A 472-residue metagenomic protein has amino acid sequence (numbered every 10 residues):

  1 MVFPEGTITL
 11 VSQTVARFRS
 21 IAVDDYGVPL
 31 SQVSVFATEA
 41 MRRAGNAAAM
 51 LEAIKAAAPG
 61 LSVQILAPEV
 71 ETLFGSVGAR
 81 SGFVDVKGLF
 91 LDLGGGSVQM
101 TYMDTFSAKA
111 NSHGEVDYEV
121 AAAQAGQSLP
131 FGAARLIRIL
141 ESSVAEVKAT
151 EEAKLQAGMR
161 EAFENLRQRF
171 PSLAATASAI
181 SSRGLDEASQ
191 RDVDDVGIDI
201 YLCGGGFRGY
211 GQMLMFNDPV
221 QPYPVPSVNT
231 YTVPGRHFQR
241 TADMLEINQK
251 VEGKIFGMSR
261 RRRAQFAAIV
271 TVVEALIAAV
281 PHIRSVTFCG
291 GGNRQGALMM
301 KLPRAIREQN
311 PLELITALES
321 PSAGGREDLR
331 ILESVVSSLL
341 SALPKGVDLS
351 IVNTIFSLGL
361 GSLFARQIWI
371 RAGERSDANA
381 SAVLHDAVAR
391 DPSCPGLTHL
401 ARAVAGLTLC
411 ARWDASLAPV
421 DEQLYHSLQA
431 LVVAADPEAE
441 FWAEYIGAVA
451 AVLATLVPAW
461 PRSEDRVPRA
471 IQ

Functional and structural regions predicted by a protein language model:
V2-A16, V23, S62-A67, E71-G78 (+1 more regions): Helical "lid/coupling" subdomains associated with nucleotide-phosphate turnover
I21-A53, F207-N217: Short beta-strand-loop/turn "lid" adjacent to the catalytic site in phosphate-handling enzymes
P29-Q32, V84, V196, H282: Short loop/turn motifs at secondary-structure junctions
V33-E39, P68-L73, G95-G96: Short, glycine/charge-rich beta-strand/loop segments that flank catalytic centers and engage negatively charged groups
F36, M100, L276: Residue-level signature of catalytic and energy-coupling elements of molecular machines, predominantly ATP/GTP-dependent
A47-K87: Active-site phosphate-binding/coordination module
A79-A121, C203-G211: Gly/Thr-rich phosphate-binding beta-strand-loop-beta motif of the actin/hexokinase/Hsp70
